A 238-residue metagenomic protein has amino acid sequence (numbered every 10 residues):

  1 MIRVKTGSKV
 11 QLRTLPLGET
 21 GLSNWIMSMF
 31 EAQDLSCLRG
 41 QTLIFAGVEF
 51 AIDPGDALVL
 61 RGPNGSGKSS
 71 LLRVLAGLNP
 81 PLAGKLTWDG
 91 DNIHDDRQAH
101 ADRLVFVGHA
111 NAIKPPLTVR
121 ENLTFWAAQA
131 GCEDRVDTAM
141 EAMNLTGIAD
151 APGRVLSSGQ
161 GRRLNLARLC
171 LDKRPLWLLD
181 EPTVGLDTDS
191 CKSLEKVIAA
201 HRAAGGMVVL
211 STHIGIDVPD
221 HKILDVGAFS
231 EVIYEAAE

Functional and structural regions predicted by a protein language model:
F30, F45-G47: Conserved structural motif at the start of ABC-family nucleotide-binding domains
A76: Helix-to-loop junction immediately C-terminal to a conserved catalytic motif
P81-D95, A99-H100: Conserved ABC transporter NBD signature motif
A110, P115-A130: Q-loop/switch helix immediately C-terminal to the Walker
F125, P152-G159: Conserved ABC ATPase signature
G131-A149: Conserved ABC ATPase "signature" region
W177-E181: Catalytic Walker B motif of ABC-type/P-loop ATPase nucleotide-binding domains
